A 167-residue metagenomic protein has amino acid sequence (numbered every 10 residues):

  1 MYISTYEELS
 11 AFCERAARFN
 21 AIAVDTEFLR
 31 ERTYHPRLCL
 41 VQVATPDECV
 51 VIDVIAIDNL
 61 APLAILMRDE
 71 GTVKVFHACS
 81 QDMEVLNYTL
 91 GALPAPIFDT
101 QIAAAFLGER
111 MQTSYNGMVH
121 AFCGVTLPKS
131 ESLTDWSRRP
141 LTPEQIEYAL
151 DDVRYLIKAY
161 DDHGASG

Functional and structural regions predicted by a protein language model:
M1-I22, T26: N-terminal accessory regions of nucleic-acid-interacting proteins
A17, A21, Y34-P36, A44-T45 (+1 more regions): A generic structural signal for short, non-catalytic loop/turn and secondary-structure boundary residues
R18-H35, I57-A61, D69: An N-terminal domain-cap segment
E27-A44, C49: An N-terminal structural lobe/cap that precedes and organizes the functional/catalytic core across diverse proteins
Q42-I157, D161-G164: Active-site-proximal helix-loop-helix substrate-binding element of RNase H-like nuclease domains
